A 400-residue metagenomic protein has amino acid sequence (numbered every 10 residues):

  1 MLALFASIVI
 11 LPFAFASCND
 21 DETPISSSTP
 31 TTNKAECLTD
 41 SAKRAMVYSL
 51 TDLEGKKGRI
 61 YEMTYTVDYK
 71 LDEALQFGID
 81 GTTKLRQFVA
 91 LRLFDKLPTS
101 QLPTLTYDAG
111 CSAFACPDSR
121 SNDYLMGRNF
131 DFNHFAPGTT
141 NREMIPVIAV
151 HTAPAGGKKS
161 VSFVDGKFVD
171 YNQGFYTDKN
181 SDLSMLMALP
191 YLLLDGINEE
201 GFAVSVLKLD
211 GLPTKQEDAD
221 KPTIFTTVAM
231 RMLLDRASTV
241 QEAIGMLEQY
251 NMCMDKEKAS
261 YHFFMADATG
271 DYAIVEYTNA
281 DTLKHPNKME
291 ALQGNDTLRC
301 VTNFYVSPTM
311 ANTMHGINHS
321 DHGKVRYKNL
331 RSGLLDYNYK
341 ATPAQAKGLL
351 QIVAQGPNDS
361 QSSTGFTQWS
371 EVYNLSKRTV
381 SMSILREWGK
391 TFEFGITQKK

Functional and structural regions predicted by a protein language model:
M1-F5: Bacterial N-terminal signal peptides that target proteins for export
I8-V9: Hydrophobic alpha-helical transmembrane segments of integral membrane proteins, especially lipid-exposed positions
F13-S17: C-terminal motif of bacterial Sec signal peptides marking the signal peptidase cleavage site
N19-S238, M252-C253, L335, Y339-K400: N-terminal mature-domain region immediately after signal-peptide cleavage in secreted/organellar precursors
R231-L234, I244-L247, R331: Non-transmembrane alpha-helical segments in soluble domains of secreted/periplasmic/extracellular proteins
G245-D255, F263: Secretory/export targeting leaders with adjacent low-complexity proregions
E257-A311: Extended amphipathic alpha-helical segments with heptad-repeat/coiled-coil character used for oligomerization, fusion
M314-P343: Long, charge-rich alpha-helical interaction segments
